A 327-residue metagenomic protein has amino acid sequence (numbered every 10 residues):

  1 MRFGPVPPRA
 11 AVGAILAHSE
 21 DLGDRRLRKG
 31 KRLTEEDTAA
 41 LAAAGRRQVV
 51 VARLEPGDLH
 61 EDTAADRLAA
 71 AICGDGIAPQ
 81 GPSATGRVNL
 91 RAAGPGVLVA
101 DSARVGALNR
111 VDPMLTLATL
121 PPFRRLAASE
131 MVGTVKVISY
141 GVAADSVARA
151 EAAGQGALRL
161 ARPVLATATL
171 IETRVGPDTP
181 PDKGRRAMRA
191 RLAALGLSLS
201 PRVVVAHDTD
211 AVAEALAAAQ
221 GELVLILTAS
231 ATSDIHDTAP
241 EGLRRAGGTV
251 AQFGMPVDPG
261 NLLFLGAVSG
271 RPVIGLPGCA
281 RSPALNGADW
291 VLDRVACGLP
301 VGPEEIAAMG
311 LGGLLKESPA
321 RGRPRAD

Functional and structural regions predicted by a protein language model:
M1-T85: Short, low-complexity N-terminal leaders and the immediately following helix N-cap/first helix
R9, G13, A42, Q80-S83 (+5 more regions): Solvent-exposed alpha-helices and their adjacent loops that cap or buttress functional pockets in soluble metabolic
R28, T34, P121-A128, D258: Residue-level recognition of short, solvent-exposed, well-ordered loop/turn junctions that link secondary-structure
A43-R47, A70-I77, A128-M131, V137 (+5 more regions): Generic secondary-structure signature for well-ordered alpha-helical cores
V50-A52, I77-S83, V142-A144, S198-R202 (+1 more regions): Flexible, glycine/charged-enriched surface loops at secondary-structure junctions
E55-P163: Extended, charged alpha/beta regions that create polyanion-binding interfaces
I138-V224: Phosphate-binding glycine-rich loops and their immediate beta-loop-alpha structural context
S200-D327: Short glycine/threonine-rich loop/turn motifs
